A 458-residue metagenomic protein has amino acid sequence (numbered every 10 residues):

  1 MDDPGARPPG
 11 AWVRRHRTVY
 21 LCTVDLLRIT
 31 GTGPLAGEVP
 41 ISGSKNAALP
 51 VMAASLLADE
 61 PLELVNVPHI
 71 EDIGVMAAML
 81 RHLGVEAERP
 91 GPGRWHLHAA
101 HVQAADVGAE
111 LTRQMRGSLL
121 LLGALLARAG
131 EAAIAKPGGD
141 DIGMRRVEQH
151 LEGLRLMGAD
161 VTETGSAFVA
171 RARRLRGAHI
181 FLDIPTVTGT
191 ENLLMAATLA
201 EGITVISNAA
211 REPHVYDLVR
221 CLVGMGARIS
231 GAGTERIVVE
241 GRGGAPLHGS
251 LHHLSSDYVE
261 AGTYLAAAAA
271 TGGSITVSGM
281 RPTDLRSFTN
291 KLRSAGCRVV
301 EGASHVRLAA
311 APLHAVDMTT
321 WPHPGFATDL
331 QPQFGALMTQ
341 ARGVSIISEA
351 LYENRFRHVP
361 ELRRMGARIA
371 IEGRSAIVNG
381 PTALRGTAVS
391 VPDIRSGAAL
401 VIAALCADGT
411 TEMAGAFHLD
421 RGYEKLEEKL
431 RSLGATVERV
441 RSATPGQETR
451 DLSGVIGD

Functional and structural regions predicted by a protein language model:
R15-D458: Structural preference for solvent-exposed beta-strand-turn elements and adjacent flexible terminal/loop segments within
